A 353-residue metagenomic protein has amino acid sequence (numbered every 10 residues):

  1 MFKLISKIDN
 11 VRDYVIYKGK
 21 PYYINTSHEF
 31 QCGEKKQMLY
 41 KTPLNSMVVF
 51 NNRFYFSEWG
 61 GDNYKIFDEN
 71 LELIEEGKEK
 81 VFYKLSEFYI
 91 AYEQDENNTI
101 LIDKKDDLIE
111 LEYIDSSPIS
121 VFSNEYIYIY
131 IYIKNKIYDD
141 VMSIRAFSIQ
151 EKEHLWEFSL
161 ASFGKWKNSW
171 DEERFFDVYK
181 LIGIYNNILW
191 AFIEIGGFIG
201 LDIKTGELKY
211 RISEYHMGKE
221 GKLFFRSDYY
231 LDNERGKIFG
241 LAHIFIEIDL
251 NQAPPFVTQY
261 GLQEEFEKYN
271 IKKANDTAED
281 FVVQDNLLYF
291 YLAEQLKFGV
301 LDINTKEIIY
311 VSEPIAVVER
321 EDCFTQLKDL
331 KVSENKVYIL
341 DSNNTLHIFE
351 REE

Functional and structural regions predicted by a protein language model:
M1-E353: Secretory-pathway ectodomains
